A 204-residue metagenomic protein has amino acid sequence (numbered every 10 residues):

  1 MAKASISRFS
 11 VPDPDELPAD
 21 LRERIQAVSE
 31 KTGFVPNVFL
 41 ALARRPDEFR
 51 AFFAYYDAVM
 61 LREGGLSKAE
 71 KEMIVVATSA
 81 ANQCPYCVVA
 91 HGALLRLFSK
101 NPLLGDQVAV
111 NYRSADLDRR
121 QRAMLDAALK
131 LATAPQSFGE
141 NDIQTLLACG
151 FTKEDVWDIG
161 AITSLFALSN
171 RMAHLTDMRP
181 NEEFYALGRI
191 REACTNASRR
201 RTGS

Functional and structural regions predicted by a protein language model:
M1-S204: Hydrophobic alpha-helical segments
